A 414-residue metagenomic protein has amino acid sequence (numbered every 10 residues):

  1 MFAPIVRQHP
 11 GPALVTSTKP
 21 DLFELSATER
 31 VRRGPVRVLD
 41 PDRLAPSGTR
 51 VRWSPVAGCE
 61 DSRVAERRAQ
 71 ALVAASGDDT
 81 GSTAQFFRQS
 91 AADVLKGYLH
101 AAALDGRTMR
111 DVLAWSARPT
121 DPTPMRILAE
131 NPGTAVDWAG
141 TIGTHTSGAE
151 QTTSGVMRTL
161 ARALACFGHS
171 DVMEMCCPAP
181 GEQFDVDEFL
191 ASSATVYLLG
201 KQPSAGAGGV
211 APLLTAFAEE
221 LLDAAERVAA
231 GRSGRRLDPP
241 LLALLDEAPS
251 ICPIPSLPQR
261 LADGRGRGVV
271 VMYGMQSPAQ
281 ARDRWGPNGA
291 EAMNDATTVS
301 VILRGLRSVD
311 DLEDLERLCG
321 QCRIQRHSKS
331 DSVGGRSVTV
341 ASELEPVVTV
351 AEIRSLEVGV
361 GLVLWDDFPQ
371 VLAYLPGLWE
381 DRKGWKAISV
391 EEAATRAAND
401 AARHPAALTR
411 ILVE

Functional and structural regions predicted by a protein language model:
M1-V269, A351-L372, R382, A387-E414: P-loop NTPase motor domains
E29-R32, P55, P287-A290, E316-G320 (+1 more regions): Short secondary-structure boundary/capping segments
L261-W365: Conserved ATP-driven motor cores of ASCE-family P-loop NTPases powering translocation/secretion/packaging/pilus
